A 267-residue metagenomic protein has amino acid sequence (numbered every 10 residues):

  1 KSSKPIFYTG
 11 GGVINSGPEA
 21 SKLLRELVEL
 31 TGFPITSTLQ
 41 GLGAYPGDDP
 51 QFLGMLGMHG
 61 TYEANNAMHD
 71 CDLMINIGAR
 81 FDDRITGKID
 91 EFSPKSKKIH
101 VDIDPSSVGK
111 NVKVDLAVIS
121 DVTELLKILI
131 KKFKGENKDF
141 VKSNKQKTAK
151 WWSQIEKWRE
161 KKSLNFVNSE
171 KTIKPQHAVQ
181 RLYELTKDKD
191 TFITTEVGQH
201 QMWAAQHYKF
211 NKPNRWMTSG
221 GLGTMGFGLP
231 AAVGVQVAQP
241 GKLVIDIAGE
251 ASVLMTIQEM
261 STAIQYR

Functional and structural regions predicted by a protein language model:
K1-F7, L27, M68-D70, R181-T191 (+1 more regions): Glycine-rich phosphate/diphosphate-binding loops that line cofactor/substrate pockets in enzymes
G11-S21, K171-H177, S252-M255: Active-site glycine- and acidic-residue-rich loops that bind and position anionic ligands or nucleotide-like cofactors
G11-V13, Q40-L42, A79-D82, G198-H200 (+1 more regions): Short glycine-rich anion-binding loops that position phosphate/pyrophosphate groups of nucleotides and phosphorylated
P18-Q40, T191: Redox- and metal-dependent alpha/beta enzyme cores, enriched for Fe-S-associated oxidoreductases and cofactor-handling
G41-K150: Glycine-rich, acidic loop regions that bind phosphate or pyrophosphate groups
E63-D82, M202-R267: Thiamine diphosphate
K150-V235: Active-site diphosphate/adenylate-binding microenvironment
